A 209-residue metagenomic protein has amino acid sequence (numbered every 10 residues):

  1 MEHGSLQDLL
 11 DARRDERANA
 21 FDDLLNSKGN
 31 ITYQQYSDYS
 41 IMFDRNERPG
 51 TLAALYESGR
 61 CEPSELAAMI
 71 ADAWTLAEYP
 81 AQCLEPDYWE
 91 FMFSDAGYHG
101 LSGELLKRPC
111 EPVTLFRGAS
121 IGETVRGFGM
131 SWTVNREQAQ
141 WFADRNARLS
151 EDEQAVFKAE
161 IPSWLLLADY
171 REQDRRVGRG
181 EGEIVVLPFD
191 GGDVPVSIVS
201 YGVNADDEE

Functional and structural regions predicted by a protein language model:
M1-L115, S120-M130, R136-E209: Conserved NAD+-utilizing ADP-ribose enzyme module
